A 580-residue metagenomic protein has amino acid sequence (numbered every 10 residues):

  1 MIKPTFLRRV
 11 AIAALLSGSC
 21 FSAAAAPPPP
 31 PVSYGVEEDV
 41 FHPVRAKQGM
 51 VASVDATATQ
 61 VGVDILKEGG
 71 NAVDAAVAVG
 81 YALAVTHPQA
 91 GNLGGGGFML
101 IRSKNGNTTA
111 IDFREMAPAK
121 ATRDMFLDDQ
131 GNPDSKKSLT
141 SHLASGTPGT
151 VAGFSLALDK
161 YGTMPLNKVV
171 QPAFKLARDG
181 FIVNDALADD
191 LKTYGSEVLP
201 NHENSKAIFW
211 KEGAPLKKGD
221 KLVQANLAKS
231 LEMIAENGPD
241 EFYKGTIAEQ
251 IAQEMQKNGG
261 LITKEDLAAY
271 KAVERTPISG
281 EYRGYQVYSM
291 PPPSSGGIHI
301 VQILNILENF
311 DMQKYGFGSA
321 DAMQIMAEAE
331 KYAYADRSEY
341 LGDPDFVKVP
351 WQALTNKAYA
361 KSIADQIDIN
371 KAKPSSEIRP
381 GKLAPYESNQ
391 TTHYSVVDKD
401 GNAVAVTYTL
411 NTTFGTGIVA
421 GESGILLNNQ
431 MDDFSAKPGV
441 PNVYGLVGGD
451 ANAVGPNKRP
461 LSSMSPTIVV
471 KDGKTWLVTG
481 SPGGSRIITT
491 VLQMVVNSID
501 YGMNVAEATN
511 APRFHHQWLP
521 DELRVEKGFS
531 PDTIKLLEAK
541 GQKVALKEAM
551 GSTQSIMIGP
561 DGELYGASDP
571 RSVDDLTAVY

Functional and structural regions predicted by a protein language model:
I2-A24: Gram-negative bacterial Sec-dependent N-terminal signal peptides
A26-Q60, A72-V73, V77-G238, F242-K244 (+3 more regions): Noncatalytic scaffold domains of N-terminal-nucleophile
P29, F310-L410, E422-S423, P438-G439 (+1 more regions): Internal maturation/activation junctions in enzymes
I65-L66, A152-K160, N237-K244, E249 (+1 more regions): Alpha-helical support elements that line or immediately flank enzyme active sites and cofactor-binding pockets
V85-A110, L261-T263, A403-K471, Y501 (+1 more regions): Active-site rim segments in enzyme catalytic domains, especially the processed small/beta chain of N-terminal
E274, S388-T391, T413, S462-M464: Short, small/polar residue-rich loop motifs at catalytic or cofactor-binding pockets
K458, D500-E548: Extended C-terminal subregions enriched in glycine
